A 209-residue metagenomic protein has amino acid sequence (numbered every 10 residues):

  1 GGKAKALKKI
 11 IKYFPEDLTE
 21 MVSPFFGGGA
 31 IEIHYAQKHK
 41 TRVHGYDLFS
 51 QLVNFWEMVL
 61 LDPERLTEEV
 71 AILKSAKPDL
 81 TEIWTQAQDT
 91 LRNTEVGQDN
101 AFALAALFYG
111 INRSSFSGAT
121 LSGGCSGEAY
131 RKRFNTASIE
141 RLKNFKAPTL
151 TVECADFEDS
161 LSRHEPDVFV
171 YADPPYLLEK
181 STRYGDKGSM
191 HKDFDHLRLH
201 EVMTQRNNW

Functional and structural regions predicted by a protein language model:
G1-L7, P63-G185: SAM-dependent nucleic-acid methyltransferase catalytic core
I11, L142, L161, H196-M203: Short amphipathic alpha-helical segments and helix-helix/interface helices
K12, E16-R92, K132: SAM cofactor-binding core of SAM-dependent methyltransferases, primarily the Rossmann-like beta-alpha-beta module
D17-M21, T41-R42, A147-T151, M203-W209: Short active-site oxyanion
P24-F25, Y46-D47, E153-A155, A172-P175 (+1 more regions): Short His-Asn-centered micro-motif
W56, Y109, W209: A residue-level signal for conserved active-site and pocket-lining positions in enzyme catalytic cores
D167-W209: Conserved acidic-Pro-Pro-aromatic motif
